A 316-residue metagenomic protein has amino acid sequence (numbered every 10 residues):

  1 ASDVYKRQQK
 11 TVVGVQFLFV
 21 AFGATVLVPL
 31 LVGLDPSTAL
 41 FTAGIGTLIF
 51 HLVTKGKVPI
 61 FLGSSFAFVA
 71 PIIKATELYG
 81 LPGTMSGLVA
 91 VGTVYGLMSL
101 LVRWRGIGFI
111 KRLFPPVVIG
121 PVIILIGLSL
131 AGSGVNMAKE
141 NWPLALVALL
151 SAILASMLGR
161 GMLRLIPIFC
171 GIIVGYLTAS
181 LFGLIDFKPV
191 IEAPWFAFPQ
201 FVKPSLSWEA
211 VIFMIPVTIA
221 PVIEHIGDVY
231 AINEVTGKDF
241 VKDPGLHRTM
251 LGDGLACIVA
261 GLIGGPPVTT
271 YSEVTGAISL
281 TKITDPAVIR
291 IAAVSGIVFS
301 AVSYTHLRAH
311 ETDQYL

Functional and structural regions predicted by a protein language model:
A1-Q8, T305-Y315: Conserved small/polar residues in nucleotide/adenosyl-binding loops
S2-P36, I168-H247: Helix-loop-helix hairpins and the membrane-proximal interhelical loops of multi-pass alpha-helical transport proteins
Q8-A21, L34-T38, T54-S65, I110-L125 (+3 more regions): Helical membrane-embedded segments and adjacent short helical loop/helix-boundary regions of multi-pass membrane
V13-G46, H51, V58-G83: Transmembrane helix-boundary motif of multi-pass solute transporters/channels
T25, A43-T47, A67-A70, I126 (+4 more regions): Hydrophobic, membrane-inserted alpha-helices
V26-V32, V69-L78, G108, G132-M137 (+4 more regions): Generic transmembrane alpha-helix signature in multi-pass membrane proteins, especially transporters/channels
G33-H51, K57, P216-P286: Membrane-embedded helical hairpins/re-entrant loop segments and their flanking transmembrane helices within multi-pass
E77-K188, R290-E311: Membrane-embedded alpha-helical modules
